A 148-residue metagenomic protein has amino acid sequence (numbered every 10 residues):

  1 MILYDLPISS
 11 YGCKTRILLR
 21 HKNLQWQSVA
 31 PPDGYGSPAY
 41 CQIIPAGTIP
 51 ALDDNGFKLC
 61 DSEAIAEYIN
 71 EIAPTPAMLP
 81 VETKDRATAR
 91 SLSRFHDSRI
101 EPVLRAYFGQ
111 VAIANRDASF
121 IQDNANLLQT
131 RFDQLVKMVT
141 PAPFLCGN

Functional and structural regions predicted by a protein language model:
M1-Q122, N126-R131, P143-L145: GST-like domain detector, emphasizing the conserved glutathione-binding G-site in the N-terminal thioredoxin-like
M138, A142-N148: Short, intrinsically disordered, charge-balanced linker/junction segments flanking boundaries in proteins
